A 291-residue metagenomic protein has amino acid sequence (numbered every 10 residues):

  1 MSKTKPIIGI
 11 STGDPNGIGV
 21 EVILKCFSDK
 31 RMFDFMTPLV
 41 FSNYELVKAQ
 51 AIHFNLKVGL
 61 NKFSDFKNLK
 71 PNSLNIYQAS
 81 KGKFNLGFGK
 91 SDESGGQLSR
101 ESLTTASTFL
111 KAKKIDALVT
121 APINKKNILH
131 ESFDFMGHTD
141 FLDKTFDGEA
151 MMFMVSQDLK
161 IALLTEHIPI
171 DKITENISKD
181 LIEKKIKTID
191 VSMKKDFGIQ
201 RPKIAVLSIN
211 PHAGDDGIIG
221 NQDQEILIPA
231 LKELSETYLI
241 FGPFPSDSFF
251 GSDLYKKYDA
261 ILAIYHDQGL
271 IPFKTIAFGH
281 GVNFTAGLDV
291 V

Functional and structural regions predicted by a protein language model:
M1-G137, D180-I264, Q268-V291: Contiguous, glycine/small-aliphatic-enriched amphipathic segments in soluble metabolic enzymes
L129-M151: Glycine/threonine-rich beta-strand-loop-alpha-helix active-site module that forms ligand/phosphate-binding
T145-L159, D289-V291: Short, flexible loop segments at boundaries between secondary-structure elements
M154-E183: Ligand-binding beta-strand-loop-alpha-helix segment within the catalytic cores of soluble metabolic enzymes
